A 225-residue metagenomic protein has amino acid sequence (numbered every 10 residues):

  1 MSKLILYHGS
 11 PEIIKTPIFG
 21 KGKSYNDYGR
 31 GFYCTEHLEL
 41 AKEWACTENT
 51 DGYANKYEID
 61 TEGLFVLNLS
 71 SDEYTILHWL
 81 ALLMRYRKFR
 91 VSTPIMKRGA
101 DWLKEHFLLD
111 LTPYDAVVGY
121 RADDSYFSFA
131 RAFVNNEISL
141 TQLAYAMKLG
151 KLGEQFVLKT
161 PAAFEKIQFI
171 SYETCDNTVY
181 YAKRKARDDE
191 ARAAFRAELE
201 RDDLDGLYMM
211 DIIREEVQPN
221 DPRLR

Functional and structural regions predicted by a protein language model:
M1-D27, N55, R214: ADP-ribose/NAD+-binding catalytic cleft of ART/PARP-like enzymes
S2, E48-G52, T61-R225: Conserved NAD+-utilizing ADP-ribose enzyme module
Y7, P17-I18, L38-L40, T112-P113 (+2 more regions): N-terminal, helix-rich and Lys/Arg-enriched segments in bacterial and organellar proteins
P11-E12, L38, T61-G63: Short, flexible loop/turn elements at secondary-structure junctions
K23-E48: Extended catalytic/binding region for NAD+/ADP-ribose chemistry, centered on the ART fold
E58: Exposed, tryptophan/tyrosine-rich binding patches on extracellular proteins that engage cell-surface glycans
